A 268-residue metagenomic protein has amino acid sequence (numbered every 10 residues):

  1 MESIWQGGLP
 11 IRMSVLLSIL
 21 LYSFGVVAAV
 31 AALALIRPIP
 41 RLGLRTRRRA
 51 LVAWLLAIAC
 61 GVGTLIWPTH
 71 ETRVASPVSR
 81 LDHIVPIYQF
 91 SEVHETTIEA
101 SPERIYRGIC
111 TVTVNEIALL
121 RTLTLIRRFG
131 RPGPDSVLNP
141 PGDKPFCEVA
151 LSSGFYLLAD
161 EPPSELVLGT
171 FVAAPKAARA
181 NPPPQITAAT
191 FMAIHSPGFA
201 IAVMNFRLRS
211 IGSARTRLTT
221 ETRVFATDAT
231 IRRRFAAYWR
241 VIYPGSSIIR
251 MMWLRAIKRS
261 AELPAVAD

Functional and structural regions predicted by a protein language model:
G8-P38: Membrane-embedded alpha-helical segments of integral membrane proteins
L16-I19, R45-W54, T64-H70, L151-A214: Hydrophobic-ligand binding "helix-grip"
V30, R234-D268: A conserved amphipathic terminal alpha-helix motif
I39-L44: Transmembrane alpha-helical segments that serve as helix-helix packing and pore/cofactor-lining elements in multipass
L55, G61-L158: Hydrophobic ligand-binding cavity/cleft-lining segments
V74, T187-G245, I257: Beta-strand/loop substructures that line and gate deep hydrophobic ligand-binding cavities in soluble
